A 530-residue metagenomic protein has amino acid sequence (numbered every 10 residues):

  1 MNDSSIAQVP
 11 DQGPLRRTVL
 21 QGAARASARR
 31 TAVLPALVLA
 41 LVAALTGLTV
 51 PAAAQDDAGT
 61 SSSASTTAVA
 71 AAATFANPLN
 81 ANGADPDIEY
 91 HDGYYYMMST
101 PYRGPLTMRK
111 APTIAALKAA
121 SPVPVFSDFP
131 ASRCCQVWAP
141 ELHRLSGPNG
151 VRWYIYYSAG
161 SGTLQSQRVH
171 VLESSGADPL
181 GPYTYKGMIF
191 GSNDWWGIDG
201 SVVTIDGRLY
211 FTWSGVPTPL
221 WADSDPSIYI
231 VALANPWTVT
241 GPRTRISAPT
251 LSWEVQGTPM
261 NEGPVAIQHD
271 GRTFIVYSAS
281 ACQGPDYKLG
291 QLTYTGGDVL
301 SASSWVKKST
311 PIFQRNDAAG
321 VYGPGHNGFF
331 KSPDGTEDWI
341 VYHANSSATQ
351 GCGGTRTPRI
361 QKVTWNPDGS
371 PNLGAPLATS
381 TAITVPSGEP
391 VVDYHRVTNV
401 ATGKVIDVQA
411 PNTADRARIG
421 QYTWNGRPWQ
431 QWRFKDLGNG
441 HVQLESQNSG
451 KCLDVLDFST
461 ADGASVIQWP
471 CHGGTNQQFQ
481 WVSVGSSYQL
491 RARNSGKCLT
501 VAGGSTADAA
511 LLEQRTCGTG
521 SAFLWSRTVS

Functional and structural regions predicted by a protein language model:
N2-I6, D11-D56: Secretory targeting and sorting signals
S5-A7, V19, A32, G47-V50 (+9 more regions): N-terminal compositionally biased, intrinsically disordered segments and leader/signal-like regions
S5-Q8, R30, A64-A68, W339 (+2 more regions): Intrinsically disordered, low-complexity serine/threonine-rich segments
P10, L20, L34, L39 (+9 more regions): N-terminal non-cleavable signal-anchor helices
D11-P14, A26, S62-T66, V400 (+3 more regions): Intrinsically disordered, low-complexity repeat tracts enriched in Pro/Ser/Thr
A23, D57-S61, E513: Compositionally biased, low-complexity segments
G59, S65-V392: Carbohydrate-active catalytic/glycan-binding domains of CAZyme proteins, especially the secreted or lumenal ectodomains
P390-S530: Lectin-like carbohydrate-binding module/patch detector with strong preference for beta-trefoil
